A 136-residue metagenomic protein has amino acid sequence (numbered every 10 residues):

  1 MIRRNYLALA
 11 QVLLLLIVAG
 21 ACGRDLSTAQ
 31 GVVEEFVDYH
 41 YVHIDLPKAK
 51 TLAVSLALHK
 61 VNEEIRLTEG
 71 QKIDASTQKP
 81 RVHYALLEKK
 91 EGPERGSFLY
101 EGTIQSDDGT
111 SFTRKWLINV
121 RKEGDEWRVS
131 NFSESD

Functional and structural regions predicted by a protein language model:
M1-G20: Sec-dependent bacterial lipoprotein signal peptides
M1-Y6, I44, V61-E64: N-terminal targeting/docking segments
R3, L26, I73-T77, E91 (+1 more regions): Intrinsically disordered, low-complexity segments enriched in polar/charged residues with Gly/Pro, especially when
A19-V42: Short, low-complexity N-terminal intrinsically disordered segments enriched in polar/charged residues
A29, V33-E35, E69, I118 (+1 more regions): Generic alpha-helical hydrophobic packing signal
F36-H40, L56-T68, G96-I104, T110-R114: Mature, Sec-exported extracytoplasmic domains of Gram-positive
L46-S97: Short solvent-exposed beta->alpha transition segments
K90-D136: Exposed beta-sheet edge and beta->alpha loop/turn motif
